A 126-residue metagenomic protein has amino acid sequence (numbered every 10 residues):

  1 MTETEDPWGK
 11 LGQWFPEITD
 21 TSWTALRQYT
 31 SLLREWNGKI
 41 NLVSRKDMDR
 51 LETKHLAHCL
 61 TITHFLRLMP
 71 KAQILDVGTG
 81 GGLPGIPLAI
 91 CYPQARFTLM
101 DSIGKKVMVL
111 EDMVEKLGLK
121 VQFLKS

Functional and structural regions predicted by a protein language model:
T2-P70, K105, D112-L119: Class I SAM-dependent transferase core
L60-S126: Conserved SAM/SAH cofactor-binding pocket of Class I
